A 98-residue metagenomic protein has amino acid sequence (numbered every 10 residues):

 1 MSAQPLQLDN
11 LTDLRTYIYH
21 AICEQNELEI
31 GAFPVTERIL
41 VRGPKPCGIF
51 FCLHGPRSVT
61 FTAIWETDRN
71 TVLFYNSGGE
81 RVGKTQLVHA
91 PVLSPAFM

Functional and structural regions predicted by a protein language model:
M1-Q25: N-terminal trafficking/processing presequences and adjacent post-cleavage segments of proteins routed to secretion
Q4-Q7, F51, P95-A96: Charged, low-complexity, helix/coiled-coil-prone segments
L8-T12, T16, T67, S77-V82: N-terminal secretory/membrane-targeting helices
G31-F33: N-terminal glycine/serine-rich phosphate-binding loop of ATP-dependent small-molecule kinases, especially carbohydrate
V35-E66: Amphipathic, interaction-prone secondary-structure segments
R69-M98: A short, surface-exposed interaction/processing loop segment used at functional sites
